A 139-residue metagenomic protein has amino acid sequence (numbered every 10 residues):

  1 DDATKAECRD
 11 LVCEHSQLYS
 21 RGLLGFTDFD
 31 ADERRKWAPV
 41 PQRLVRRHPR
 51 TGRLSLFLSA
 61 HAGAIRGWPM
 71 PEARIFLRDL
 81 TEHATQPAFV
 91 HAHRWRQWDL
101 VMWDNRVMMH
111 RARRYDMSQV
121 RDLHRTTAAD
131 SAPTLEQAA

Functional and structural regions predicted by a protein language model:
D1-L100, N105-A139: Non-heme Fe(II) oxygenase catalytic core, chiefly the N-lobe of the double-stranded beta-helix
